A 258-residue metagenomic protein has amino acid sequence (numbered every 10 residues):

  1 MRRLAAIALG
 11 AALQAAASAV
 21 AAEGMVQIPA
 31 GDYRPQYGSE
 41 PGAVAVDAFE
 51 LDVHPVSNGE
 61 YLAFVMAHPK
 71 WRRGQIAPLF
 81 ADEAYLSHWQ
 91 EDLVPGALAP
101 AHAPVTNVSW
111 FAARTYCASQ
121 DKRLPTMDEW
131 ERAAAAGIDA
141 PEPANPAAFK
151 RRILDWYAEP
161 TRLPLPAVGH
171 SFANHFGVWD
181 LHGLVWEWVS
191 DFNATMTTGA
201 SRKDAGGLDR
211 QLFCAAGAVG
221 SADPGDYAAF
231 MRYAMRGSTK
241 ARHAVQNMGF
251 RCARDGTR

Functional and structural regions predicted by a protein language model:
M1-A8: Bacterial N-terminal signal peptides that target proteins for export
L9-L13: Hydrophobic helical h-region of N-terminal Sec-dependent signal peptides in bacterial secretory/periplasmic proteins
A16-A17: N-terminal signal peptide c-region/cleavage motif recognized by signal peptidases
A21-G24, A103-P104, V108-F111, K122 (+2 more regions): Disulfide-stabilized, aromatic/cysteine-rich ligand-recognition loop
M25-D32: Mature N-terminal segment immediately following signal peptide/propeptide cleavage in secreted/periplasmic
Y37, F192-A200: Cytochrome P450 core scaffold surrounding the K-helix E-X-X-R motif and the conserved "meander" helix-loop region
A48-N145, R254-R258: Active-site microenvironments of metalloenzymes and redox enzymes
A99, L154-H182: Short, well-ordered junction/capping motifs at the entry into regular secondary structure
